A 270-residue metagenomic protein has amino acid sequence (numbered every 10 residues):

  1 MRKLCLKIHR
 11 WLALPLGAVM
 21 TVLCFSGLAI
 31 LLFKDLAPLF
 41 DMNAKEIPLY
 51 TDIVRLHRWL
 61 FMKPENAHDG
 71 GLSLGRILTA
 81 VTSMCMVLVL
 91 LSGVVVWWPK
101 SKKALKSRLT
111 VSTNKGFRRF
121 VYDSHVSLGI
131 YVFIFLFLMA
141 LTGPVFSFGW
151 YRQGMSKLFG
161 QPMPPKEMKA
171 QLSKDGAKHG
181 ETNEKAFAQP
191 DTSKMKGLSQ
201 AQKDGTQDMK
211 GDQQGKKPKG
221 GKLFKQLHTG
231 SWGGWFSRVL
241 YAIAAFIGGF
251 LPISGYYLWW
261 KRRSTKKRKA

Functional and structural regions predicted by a protein language model:
M1-A270: Conserved histidines in hydrophobic membrane contexts and catalytic metal-binding motifs
